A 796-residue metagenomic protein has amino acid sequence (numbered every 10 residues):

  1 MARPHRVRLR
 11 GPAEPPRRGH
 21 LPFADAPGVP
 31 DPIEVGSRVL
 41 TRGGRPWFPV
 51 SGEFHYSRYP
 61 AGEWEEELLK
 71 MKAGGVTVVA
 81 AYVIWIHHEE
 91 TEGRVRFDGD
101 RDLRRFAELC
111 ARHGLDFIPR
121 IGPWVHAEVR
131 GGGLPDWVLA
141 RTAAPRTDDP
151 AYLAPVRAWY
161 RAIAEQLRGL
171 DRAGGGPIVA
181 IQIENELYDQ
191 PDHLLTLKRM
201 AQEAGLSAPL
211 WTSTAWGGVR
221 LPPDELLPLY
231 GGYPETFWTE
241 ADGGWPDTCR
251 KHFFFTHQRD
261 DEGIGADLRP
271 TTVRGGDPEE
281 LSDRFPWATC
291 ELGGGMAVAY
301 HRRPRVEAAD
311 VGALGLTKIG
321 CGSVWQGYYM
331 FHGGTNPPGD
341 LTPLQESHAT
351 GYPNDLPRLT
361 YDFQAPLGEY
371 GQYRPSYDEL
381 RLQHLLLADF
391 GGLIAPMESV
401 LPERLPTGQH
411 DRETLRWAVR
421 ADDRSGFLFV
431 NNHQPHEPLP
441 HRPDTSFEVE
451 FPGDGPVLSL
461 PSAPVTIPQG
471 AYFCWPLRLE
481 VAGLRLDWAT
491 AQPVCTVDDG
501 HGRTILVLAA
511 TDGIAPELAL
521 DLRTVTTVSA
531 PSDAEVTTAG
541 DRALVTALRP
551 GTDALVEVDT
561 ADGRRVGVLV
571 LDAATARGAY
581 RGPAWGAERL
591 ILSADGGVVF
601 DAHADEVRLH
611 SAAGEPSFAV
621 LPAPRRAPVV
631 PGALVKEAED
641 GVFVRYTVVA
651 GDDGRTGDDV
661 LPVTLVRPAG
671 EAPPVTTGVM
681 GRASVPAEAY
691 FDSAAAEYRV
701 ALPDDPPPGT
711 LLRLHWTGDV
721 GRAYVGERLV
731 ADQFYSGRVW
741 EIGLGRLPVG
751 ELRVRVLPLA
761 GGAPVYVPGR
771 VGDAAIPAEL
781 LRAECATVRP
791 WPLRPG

Functional and structural regions predicted by a protein language model:
M1-V78, P777-E779, E784-L793: N-terminal carbohydrate-binding accessory modules
A2-L9, P22-D25, Q372-G796: Non-catalytic C-terminal accessory domains or segments of carbohydrate-active enzymes
F48-A61, I84-L103, V138-A158, P177-P191 (+3 more regions): The substrate-binding groove and active-site-proximal loops of carbohydrate-active enzymes, especially glycoside
W64-G131, Q202-E203: Aromatic-lined substrate-binding rim segments of carbohydrate-active enzymes
G93-R101, R112, P123-P150, A154 (+5 more regions): Aromatic- and acidic-residue-enriched segments that line the glycan-binding/catalytic groove of carbohydrate-active
L115, L197-P209, T256-N354, R420-D423 (+2 more regions): Catalytic-core region of carbohydrate-active enzymes that cleave or remodel glycosidic bonds
R120-P123, R172-N185, A201-P223, I264-V273 (+4 more regions): Aromatic-lined carbohydrate-recognition surfaces of secreted/lumenal glycan-active proteins
E186-P209, T214-Q258, G265, P270 (+3 more regions): Substrate-binding cleft/loops of secretory-pathway carbohydrate-active enzymes
